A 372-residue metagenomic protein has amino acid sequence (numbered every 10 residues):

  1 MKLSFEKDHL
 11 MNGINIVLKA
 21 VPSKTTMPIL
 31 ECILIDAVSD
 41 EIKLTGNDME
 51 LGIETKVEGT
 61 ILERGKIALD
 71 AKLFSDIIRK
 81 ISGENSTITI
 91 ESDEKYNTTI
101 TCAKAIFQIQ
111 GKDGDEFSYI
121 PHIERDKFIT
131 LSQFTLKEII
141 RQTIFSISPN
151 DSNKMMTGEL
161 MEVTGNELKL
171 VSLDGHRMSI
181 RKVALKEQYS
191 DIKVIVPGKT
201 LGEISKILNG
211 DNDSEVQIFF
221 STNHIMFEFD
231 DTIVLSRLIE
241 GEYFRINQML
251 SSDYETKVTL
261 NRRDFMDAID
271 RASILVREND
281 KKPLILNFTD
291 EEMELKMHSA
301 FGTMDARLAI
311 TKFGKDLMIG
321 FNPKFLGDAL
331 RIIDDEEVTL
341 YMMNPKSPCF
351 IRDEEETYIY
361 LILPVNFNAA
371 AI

Functional and structural regions predicted by a protein language model:
M1-I372: Structural preference for solvent-exposed beta-strand-turn elements and adjacent flexible terminal/loop segments within
